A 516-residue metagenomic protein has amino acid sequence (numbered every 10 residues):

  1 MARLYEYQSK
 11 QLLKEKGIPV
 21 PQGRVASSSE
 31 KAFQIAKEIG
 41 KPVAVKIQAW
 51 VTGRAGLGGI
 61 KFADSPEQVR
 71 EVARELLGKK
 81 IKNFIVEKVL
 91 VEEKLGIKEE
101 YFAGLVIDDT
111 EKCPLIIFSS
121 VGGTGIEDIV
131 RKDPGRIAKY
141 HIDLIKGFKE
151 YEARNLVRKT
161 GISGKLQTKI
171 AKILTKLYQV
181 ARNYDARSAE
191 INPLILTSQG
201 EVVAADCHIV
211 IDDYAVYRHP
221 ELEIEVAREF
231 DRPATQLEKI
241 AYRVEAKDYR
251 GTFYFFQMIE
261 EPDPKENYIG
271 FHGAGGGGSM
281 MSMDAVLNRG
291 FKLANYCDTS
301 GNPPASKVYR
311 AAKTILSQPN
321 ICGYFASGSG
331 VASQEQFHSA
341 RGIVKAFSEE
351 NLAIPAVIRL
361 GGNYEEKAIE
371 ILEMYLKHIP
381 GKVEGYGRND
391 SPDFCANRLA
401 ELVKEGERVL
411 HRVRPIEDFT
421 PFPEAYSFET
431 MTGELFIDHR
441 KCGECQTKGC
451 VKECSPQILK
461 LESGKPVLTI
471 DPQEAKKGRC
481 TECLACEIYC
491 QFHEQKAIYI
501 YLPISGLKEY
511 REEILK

Functional and structural regions predicted by a protein language model:
M1-I191, I195-F325, F337, K345-S348 (+3 more regions): ATP-dependent carboxylate/acyl-activation modules
G328-R341, G361-N363: N-terminal glycine-rich "phosphate-gripper" loop used for MgATP/nucleotide binding and carboxylate activation
A353-L360: Short internal beta-strands
P415-E434, Y499-K516: Iron-sulfur (Fe-S) cluster-binding modules
M431, R440-E444: N-terminal first-folded block
D438, Q446, K476-C486: Short metal-coordination and nucleic-acid-contact micro-motifs, chiefly zinc-binding Cys/His arrays
T447-L468, A485-S505: Iron-sulfur cluster-binding cysteine motifs and their immediate structural context in ferredoxin-like electron-transfer
G464-C480: Short linker/helix segments within small regulatory modules
